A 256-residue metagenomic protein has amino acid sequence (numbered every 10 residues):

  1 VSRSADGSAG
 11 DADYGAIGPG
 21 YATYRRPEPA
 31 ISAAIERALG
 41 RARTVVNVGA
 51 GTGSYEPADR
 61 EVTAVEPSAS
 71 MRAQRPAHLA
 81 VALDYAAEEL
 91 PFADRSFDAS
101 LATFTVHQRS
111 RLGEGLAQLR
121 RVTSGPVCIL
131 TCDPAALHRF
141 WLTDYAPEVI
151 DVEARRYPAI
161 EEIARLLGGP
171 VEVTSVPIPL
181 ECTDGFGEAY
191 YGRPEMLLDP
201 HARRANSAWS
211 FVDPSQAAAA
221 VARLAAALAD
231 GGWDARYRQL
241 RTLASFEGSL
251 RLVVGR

Functional and structural regions predicted by a protein language model:
V1-V46, S54, A69-Q74: Conserved class I S-adenosyl-L-methionine
T44-L90: Class I SAM-dependent methyltransferase SAM/SAH-binding core
E88-A99: A short acidic, Gly/Pro-enriched loop at the edge of an enzyme's catalytic core that lines a small-molecule cofactor
D98-G113, D133: A short SAM/SAH-binding and catalytic strip from SAM-dependent methyltransferases
G113-V127: A short glycine-rich, Lys/Arg-flanked "PGG" loop and its adjoining helix->strand segment in the class I
P126-E161, E181-E188: Conserved class I S-adenosyl-L-methionine
A154-T174, D199, A219: Short alpha-helix
E172-R256: Conserved Class I S-adenosyl-L-methionine
